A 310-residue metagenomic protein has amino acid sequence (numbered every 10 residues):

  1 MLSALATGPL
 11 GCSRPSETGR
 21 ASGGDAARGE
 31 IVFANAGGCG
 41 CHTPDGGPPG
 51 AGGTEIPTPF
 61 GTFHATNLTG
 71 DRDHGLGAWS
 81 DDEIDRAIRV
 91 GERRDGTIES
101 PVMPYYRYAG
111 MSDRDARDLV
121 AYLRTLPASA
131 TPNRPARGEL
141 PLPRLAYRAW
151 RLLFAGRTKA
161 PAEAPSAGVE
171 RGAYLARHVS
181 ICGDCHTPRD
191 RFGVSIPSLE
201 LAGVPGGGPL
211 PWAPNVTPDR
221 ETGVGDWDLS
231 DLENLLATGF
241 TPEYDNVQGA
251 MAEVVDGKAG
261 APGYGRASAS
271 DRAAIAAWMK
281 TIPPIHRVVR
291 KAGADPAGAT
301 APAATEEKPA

Functional and structural regions predicted by a protein language model:
G8-G11: C-terminal motif of bacterial Sec signal peptides marking the signal peptidase cleavage site
S13-A34, R148-R177, A299-A310: Electrostatic cytochrome c docking/interface patches
E17-R20, A27-E30, P49-H74, M103-Y106 (+2 more regions): Sequence context of c-type cytochrome heme-c attachment sites
G23-G24, E30-T62, V90-I98, L126-A130 (+4 more regions): Periplasmic/extracellular electron-transfer cofactor-ligation site, primarily the c-type cytochrome heme-c attachment
G37, I56-R86, Y106-A116, L199-E243 (+1 more regions): Electron-transfer interface patches adjacent to heme c in soluble/periplasmic c-type cytochromes and di-/multiheme
A78-E83, R93-P101, P188-S195, D226-N234 (+3 more regions): Extended intrinsically disordered, low-complexity coil regions enriched in Ser, Thr, Gly, Ala and often Pro
D82, R86-L175, R189-D190, M279-K291: Hydrophobic, ordered structural segments
R144-D226, S230, G239: Surface-exposed interaction/gating patches
